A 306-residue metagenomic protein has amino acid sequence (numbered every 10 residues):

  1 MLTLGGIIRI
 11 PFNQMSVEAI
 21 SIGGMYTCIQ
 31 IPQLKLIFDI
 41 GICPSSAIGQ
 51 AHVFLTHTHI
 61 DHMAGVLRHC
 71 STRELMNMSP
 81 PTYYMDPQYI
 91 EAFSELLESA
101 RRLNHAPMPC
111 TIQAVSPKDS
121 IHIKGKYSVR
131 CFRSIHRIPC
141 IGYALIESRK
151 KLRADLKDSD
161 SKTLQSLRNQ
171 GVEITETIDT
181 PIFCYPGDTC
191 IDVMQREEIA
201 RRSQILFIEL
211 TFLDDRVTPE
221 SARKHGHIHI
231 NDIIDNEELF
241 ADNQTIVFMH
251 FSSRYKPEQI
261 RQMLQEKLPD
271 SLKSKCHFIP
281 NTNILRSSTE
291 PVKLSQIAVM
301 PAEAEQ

Functional and structural regions predicted by a protein language model:
M1-G49, I141-L145, K151, T175-P186 (+1 more regions): Conserved beta-strand hairpin/beta-sheet module of binuclear metal-dependent hydrolase folds, prominently
I22, K124-Y185, T189-D214: Active-site-proximal loop/helix segment associated with metal-binding centers of metalloenzymes
I22, Y26-Q30, A51-H59, P181 (+1 more regions): Acidic/glycine-enriched edge-of-secondary-structure segments
F38-G41, Q50-H62, D86, C184-T189 (+3 more regions): Active-site neighborhood of phospho(di)ester-bond hydrolases with catalytic His/Asp-centered motifs
G41-M85, A114: Active-site metal-binding motif and surrounding structural segment of the metallo-beta-lactamase
C70-R73, L97-R101, L268: Active-site catalytic pocket residues across diverse enzymes, especially alpha/beta-hydrolases
M78-P81, Q88-A114, R254-K256: Active-site neighborhood of divalent metal-dependent phosphoester bond hydrolases
T111-H122, V193-Q306: Binuclear metal-ion centers of metallo-dependent hydrolases, dominated by the metallo-beta-lactamase
